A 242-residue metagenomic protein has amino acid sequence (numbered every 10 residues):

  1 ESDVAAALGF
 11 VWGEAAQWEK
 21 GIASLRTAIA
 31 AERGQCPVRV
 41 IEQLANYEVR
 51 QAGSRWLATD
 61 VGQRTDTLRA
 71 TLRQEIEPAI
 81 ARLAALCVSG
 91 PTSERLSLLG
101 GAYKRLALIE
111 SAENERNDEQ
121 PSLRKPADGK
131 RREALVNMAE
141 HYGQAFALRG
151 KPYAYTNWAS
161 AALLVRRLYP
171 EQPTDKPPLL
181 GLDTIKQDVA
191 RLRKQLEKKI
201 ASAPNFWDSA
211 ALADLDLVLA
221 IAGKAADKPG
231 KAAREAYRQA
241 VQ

Functional and structural regions predicted by a protein language model:
E1-E14, A31-R64, S89-S122, G143 (+2 more regions): Amphipathic alpha-helical repeat scaffolds of TPR domains
F10-R26, E48-R82, E113-E119, K125-E140 (+2 more regions): Helix-turn-helix repeat elements of alpha-solenoid scaffolds
A15-W18, E197, A201-F206, A210-G223 (+1 more regions): Long, compositionally biased charged/polar accessory segments in the mid-to-C-terminal portions of proteins
R26-C36, I80, A84-V88, G100 (+4 more regions): A conserved position within tetratricopeptide repeats
A139, G143-K151, A159-L163, A190 (+1 more regions): TPR/TPR-like (Sel1-like) alpha-helical repeat modules
S160-F206: Alpha-helical adaptor scaffolds
